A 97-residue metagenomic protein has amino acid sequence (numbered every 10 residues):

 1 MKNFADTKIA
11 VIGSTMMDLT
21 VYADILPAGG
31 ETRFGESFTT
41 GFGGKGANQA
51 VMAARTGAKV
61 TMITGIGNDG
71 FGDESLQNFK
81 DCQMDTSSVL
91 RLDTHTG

Functional and structural regions predicted by a protein language model:
M1-G65, G70-E74, K80-M84: Glycine-rich phosphate/adenosyl-contacting loop at the front of the ribokinase-like
D6, T96-G97: A structure-centric signal for secondary-structure junctions around beta-strands
F71, H95-T96: Short acidic loop-to-helix transition motifs that present clustered carboxylates
N78-H95: A glycine-rich helix N-cap at a beta->alpha junction
